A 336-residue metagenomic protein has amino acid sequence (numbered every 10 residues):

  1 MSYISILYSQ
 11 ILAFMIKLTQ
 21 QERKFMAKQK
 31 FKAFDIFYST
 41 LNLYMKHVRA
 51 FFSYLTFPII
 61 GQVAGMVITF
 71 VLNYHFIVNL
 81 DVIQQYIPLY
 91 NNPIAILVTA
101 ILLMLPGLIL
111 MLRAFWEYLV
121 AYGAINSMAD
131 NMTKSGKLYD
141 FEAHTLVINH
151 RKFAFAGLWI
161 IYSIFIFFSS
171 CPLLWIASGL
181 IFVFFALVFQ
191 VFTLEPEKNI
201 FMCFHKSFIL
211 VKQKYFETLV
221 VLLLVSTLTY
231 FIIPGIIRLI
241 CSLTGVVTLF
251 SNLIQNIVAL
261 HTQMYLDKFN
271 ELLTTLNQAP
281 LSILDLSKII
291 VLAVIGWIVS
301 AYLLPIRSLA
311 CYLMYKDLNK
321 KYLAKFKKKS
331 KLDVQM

Functional and structural regions predicted by a protein language model:
I11, K17-F52, Y139-V147, K331-Q335: N-terminal juxtamembrane cytosolic/stromal segments of multi-pass membrane proteins
T19-A27, S39, F76, L80-I87 (+3 more regions): Juxtamembrane transition segments at transmembrane-helix termini in multipass membrane proteins
T40, F115, L119, I166-V183 (+1 more regions): Hydrophobic, aromatic-rich membrane-embedded alpha-helical segments
L41-F57, K152-A156, K212-V220: Membrane-interface helix starts
A50-F76, L112-W116, I161-F165, S169 (+1 more regions): Hydrophobic alpha-helical transmembrane segments of multi-pass membrane transport/permease proteins
Y90-A114, I283, S287-V291: Membrane-embedded or membrane-proximal helical elements that form or frame transporter/channel pores
V98, Y139-F167: Alpha-helical membrane-spanning segments of integral membrane proteins, especially the hydrophobic core of TM bundles
L108-W116, P172-A177, I236, V294-Y302: Hydrophobic alpha-helical transmembrane segments of multi-pass membrane proteins
